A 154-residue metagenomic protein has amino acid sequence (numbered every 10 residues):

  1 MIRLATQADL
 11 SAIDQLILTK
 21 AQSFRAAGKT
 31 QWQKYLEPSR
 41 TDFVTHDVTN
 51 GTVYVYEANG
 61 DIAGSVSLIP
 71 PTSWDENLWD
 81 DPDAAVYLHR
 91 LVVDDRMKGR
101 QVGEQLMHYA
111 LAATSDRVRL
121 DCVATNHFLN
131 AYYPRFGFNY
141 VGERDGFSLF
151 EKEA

Functional and structural regions predicted by a protein language model:
M1-Q15: A short beta-loop-alpha structural element at the N-terminal edge of CoA-dependent acyl/N-acetyltransferase catalytic
D14, A21-F43: Conserved GNAT-fold acetyl-CoA-binding loop/helix
N50-V66: Conserved beta-hairpin
S65-R90, K98: Conserved acyl-donor/pantetheine-binding loop and adjacent beta-alpha core of acyl/acetyltransferases and related
V93, G99-A112, A131-R135: Conserved acetyl-CoA-binding loop-helix of GNAT-fold acetyltransferases
K98, L120-N130, G146-S148: Conserved beta-strand-loop-alpha-helix junction that forms the acyl-donor binding cleft
M107, A113-A124: Conserved GNAT acetyl-CoA-binding A-motif
P134-R144: Conserved acetyl-CoA-binding loop of GNAT-fold acetyltransferases
